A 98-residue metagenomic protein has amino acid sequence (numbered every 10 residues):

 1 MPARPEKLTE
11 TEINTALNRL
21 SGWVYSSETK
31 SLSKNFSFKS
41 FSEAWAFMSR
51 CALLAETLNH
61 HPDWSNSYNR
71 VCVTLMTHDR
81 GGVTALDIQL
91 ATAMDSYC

Functional and structural regions predicted by a protein language model:
M1-C98: Charge-rich alpha-helical segments
